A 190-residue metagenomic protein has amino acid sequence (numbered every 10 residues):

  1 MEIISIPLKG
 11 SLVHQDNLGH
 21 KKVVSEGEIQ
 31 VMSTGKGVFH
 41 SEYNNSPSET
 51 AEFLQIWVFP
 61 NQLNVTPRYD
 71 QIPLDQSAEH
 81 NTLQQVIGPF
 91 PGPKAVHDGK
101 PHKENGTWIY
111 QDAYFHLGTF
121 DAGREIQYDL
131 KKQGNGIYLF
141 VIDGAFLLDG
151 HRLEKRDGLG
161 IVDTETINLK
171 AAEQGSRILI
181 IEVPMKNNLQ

Functional and structural regions predicted by a protein language model:
M1-Q190: Jelly-roll (double-stranded beta-helix
